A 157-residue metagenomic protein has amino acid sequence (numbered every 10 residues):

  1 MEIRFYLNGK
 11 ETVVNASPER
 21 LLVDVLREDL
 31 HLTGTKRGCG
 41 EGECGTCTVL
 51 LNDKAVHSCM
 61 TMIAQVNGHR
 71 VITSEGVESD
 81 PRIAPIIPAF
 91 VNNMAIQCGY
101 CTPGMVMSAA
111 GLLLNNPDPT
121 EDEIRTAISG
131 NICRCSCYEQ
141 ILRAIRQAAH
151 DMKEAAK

Functional and structural regions predicted by a protein language model:
M1-K157: Signature of N-terminal electron-transfer/Fe-S-associated modules in redox systems
